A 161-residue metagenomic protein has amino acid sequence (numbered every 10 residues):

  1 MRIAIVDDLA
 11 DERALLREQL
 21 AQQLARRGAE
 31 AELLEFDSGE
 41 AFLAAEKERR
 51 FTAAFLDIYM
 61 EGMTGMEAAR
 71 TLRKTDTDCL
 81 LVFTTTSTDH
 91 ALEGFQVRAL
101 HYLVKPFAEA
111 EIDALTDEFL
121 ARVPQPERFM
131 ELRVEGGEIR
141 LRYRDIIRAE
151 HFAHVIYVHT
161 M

Functional and structural regions predicted by a protein language model:
M1, A31, C79: Switch/coupling loops of ABC transporter nucleotide-binding domains
M1-A21: Conserved acidic segment of CheY-like receiver
I5, L33-E35, Y102: Conserved beta-strand scaffold positions in the cores of enzyme catalytic domains, especially in NTP/NDP-utilizing
V6-D7, F36-S38, A54: Conserved sequence signature across two-component system core domains
L24-D37: Short hydrophobic/Thr-rich beta-strand motif most characteristic of the beta2 strand and flanking loop of CheY-like
E35-A41, G65: Helix N-cap/capping motif at the beta->alpha junctions
A44-Q125: CheY-like receiver
A114-M161: Conserved binding/recognition cores within well-folded domains
